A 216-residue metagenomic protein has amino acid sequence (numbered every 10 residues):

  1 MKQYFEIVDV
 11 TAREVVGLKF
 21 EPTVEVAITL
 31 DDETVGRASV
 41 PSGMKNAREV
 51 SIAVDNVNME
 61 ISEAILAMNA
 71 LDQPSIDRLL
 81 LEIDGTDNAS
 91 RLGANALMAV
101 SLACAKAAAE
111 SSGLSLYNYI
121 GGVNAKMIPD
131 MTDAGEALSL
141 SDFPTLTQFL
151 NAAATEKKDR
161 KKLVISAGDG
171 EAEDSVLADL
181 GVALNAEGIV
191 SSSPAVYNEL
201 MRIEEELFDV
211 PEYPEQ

Functional and structural regions predicted by a protein language model:
M1-T23: Short, Gly/Pro- and small/polar-rich lid/capping loops
V24-D32, S39-S42, T132-A134, L180: Short beta-strand elements
S39-E49, Y117-T132: Flexible glycine-/small-residue-enriched beta->alpha junction loops that bind anionic phosphate/pyrophosphate groups
M44-L114, V123: Metal- or metallocofactor-binding catalytic centers and their adjacent structured scaffolds across diverse enzyme
D133-E136, K158-K161, V182-G188: Glycine-enriched alpha-helix->loop->beta-strand junction motifs that scaffold or abut catalytic
G135-Q148, K162-D169: Catalytic beta/alpha-barrel core
P144-K158, E173-V176: Active-site-adjacent beta->alpha loops and helix N-cap segments on the catalytic face of soluble alpha/beta enzymes
G170-Q216: Flexible C-terminal active-site loop/helix
